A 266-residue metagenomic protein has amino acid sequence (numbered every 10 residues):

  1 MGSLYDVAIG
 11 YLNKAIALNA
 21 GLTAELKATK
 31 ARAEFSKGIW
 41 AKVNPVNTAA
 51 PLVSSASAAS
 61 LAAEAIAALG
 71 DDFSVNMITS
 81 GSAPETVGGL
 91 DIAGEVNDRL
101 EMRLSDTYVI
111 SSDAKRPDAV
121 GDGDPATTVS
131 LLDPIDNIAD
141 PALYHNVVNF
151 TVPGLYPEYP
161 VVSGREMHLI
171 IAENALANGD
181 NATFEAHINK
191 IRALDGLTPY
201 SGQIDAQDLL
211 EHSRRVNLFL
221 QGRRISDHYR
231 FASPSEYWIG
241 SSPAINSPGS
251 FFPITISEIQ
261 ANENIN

Functional and structural regions predicted by a protein language model:
S3, N19-L22, A28, V162: Residue signature of alpha-solenoid helical repeat architecture, marking inter-repeat boundaries and helix-start
Y5, I9-L12, V46-R165, Q207 (+7 more regions): Hydrophobic-face positions in mid-chain alpha helices that act as interaction patches
A17-L18, Y159, G202: Structural signature of alpha-solenoid helical repeat scaffolds
L18-N19, A68: Structural marker of alpha-solenoid helical repeat scaffolds
T29, A33-S36, S163-E166, I170 (+1 more regions): "A position-specific structural signal for the A-helix of alpha-solenoid helical repeats
T183-L194: Active/binding-pocket-proximal capping segment
